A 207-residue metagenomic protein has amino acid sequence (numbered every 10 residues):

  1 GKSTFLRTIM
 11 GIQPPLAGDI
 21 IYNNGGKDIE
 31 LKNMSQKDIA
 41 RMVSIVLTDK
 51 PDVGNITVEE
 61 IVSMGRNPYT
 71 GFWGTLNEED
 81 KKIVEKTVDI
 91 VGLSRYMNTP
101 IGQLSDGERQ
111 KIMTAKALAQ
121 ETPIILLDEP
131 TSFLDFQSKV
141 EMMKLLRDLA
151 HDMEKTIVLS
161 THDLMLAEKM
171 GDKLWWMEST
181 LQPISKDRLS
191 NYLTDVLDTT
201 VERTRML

Functional and structural regions predicted by a protein language model:
M10: Helix-to-loop junction immediately C-terminal to a conserved catalytic motif
D19-D38: ABC ATPase NBD Q-loop/coupling interface
S63, E78-Y96: Conserved ABC ATPase "signature" region
P100-L104: Conserved ABC ATPase signature
I125-D128: Catalytic Walker B motif of ABC-type/P-loop ATPase nucleotide-binding domains
V140-D152: Helical segment within the ABC ATPase nucleotide-binding domain
T161-H162: H-loop/switch region of ABC-family ATPase nucleotide-binding domains
